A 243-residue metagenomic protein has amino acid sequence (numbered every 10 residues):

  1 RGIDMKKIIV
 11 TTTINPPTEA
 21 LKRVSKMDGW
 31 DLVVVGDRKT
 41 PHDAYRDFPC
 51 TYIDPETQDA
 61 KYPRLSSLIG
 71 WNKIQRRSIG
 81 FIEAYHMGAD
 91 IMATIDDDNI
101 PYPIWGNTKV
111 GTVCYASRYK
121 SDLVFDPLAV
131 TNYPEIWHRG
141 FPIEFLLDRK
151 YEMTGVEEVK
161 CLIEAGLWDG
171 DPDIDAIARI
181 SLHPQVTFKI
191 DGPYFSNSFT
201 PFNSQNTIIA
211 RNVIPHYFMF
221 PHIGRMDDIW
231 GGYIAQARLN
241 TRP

Functional and structural regions predicted by a protein language model:
G2-D31: N-proximal low-complexity "stem/linker" segments adjacent to membrane-targeting elements
T11, S25-T57: Short beta-strand/loop segment that forms part of the nucleotide-sugar
I14-T18, K39-T40, I100: Short acidic, S/G/P-rich loop/turn micro-motifs used as interaction or catalytic elements
H42-M87, I104-N107: Active-site-proximal specificity loops/subdomain of glycosyltransferases
A60-R64, Y102-M219: Conserved catalytic core of nucleotide-sugar-dependent glycosyltransferases
M92: Short aromatic/hydrophobic "clamp" motif used to bind/position activated sugar donors
I95: Catalytic metal- and UDP-sugar-binding loop of GT-A-like glycosyltransferases, i.e., residues flanking the conserved
P201, T207, V213, G224-R242: A short, conserved alpha-helix in the catalytic core of glycosyltransferases
